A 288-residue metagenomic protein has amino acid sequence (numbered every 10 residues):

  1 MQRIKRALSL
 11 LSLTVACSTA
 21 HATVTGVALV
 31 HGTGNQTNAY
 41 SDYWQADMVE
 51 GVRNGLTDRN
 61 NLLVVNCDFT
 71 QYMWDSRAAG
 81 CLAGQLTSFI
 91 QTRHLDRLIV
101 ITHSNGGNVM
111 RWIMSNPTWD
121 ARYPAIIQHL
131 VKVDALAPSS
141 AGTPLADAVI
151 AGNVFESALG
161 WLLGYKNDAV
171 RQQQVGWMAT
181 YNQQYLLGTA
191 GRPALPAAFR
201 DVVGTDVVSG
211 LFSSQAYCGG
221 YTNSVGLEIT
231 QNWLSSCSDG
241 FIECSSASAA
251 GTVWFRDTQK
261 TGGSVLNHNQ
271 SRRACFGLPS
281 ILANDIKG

Functional and structural regions predicted by a protein language model:
M1-L8: Bacterial N-terminal signal peptides that target proteins for export
S9-A16: Bacterial N-terminal signal peptides
S18-A22: Sec/Tat signal peptide C-region and signal peptidase I cleavage site
T23-L98: Active-site catalytic motif of lipid deacylating hydrolases and related acyltransferases
V27, A79-Y185: Serine-dependent carboxylesterase/thioesterase catalytic core of lipase-like alpha/beta-hydrolase/SGNH enzymes
T33, G106, A137-S139, T205-V208 (+1 more regions): Catalytic metal-binding/acid-base residues of hydrolase active sites
S41-D42, T143-V149, V154, L211-C218: Short aromatic-enriched loop/helix-cap "lid" or pocket-rim segments at secondary-structure transitions that line
R192-G288: C-terminal catalytic-base region of ester-bond hydrolases, centering on the histidine of the charge-relay
